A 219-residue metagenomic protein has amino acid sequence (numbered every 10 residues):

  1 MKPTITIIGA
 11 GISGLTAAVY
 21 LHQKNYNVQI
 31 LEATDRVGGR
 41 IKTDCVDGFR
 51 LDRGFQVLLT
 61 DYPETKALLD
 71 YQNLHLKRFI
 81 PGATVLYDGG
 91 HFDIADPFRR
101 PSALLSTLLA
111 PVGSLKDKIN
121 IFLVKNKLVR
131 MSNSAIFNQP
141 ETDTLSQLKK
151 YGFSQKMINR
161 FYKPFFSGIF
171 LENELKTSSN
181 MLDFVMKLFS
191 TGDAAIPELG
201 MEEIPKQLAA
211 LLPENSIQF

Functional and structural regions predicted by a protein language model:
P3-I30: N-terminal Rossmann-like FAD-binding beta1-loop-alpha1 element of flavoenzymes
G9, R78-I80, Q218-F219: Short loop/edge segments at beta-strand edges and connector loops that shape dinucleotide/nucleotide cofactor-binding
H22-V46: Glycine-rich FAD pyrophosphate-binding loop
N27, R50, H75, N215-Q218: Conserved beta-strand segments of alpha/beta enzyme cores
I41, C45, Y62, F170: Short, flexible helix/strand-to-coil boundary loops that buttress conserved ligand/catalytic motifs in alpha/beta
D44-D52, V185-F189: Short glycine/proline- and charge-enriched loop/turn segments that cap or connect secondary-structure elements
D47-A135, T144: Dinucleotide-binding Rossmann-like beta1-alpha1 core, especially the glycine-rich loop that anchors the ADP
V124-F219: Active-site/ligand-binding neighborhood in enzyme catalytic cores
